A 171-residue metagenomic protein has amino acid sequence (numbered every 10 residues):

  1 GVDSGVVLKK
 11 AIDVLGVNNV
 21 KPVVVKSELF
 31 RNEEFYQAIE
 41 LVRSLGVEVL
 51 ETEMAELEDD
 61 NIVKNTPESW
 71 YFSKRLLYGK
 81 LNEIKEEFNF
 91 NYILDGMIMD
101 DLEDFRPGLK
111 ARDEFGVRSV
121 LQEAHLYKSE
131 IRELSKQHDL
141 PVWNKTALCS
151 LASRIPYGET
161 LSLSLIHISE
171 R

Functional and structural regions predicted by a protein language model:
G1-Q137: ATP-dependent adenylation/nucleotidyltransferase module used to activate substrates
K136-P156: Histidine/lysine/aspartate-rich catalytic loop segments that bind and position anionic ligands
I155-L163: C-terminal scaffold of the Radical SAM
S164-R171: Residue-level detector of conserved catalytic or cofactor/ligand-binding positions in enzyme active sites
